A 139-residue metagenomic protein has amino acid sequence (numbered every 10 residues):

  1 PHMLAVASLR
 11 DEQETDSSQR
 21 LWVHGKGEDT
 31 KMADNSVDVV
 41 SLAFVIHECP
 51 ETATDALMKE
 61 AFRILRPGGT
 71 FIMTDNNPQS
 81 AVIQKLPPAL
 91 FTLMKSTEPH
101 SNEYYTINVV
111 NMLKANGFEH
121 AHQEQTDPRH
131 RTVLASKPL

Functional and structural regions predicted by a protein language model:
P1-D29, A56: Class I SAM-dependent methyltransferase SAM/SAH-binding core
V23, S41, I72: Conserved Rossmann-like nucleotide-binding pocket used by diverse enzymes that bind dinucleotide cofactors
E28-V40: A short acidic, Gly/Pro-enriched loop at the edge of an enzyme's catalytic core that lines a small-molecule cofactor
D38-T52: A short SAM/SAH-binding and catalytic strip from SAM-dependent methyltransferases
D55-P67: A short glycine-rich, Lys/Arg-flanked "PGG" loop and its adjoining helix->strand segment in the class I
I72-N116, H120-T126: C-terminal alpha-helical "lid/dimerization" subdomain adjacent to the S-adenosyl-L-methionine
D127-R131: Short acidic/glycine-enriched loop/turn segments that link adjacent beta-strands
V133-L139: C-terminal lobe and adjacent flexible extensions of AdoMet/dcAdoMet transferase-like proteins
